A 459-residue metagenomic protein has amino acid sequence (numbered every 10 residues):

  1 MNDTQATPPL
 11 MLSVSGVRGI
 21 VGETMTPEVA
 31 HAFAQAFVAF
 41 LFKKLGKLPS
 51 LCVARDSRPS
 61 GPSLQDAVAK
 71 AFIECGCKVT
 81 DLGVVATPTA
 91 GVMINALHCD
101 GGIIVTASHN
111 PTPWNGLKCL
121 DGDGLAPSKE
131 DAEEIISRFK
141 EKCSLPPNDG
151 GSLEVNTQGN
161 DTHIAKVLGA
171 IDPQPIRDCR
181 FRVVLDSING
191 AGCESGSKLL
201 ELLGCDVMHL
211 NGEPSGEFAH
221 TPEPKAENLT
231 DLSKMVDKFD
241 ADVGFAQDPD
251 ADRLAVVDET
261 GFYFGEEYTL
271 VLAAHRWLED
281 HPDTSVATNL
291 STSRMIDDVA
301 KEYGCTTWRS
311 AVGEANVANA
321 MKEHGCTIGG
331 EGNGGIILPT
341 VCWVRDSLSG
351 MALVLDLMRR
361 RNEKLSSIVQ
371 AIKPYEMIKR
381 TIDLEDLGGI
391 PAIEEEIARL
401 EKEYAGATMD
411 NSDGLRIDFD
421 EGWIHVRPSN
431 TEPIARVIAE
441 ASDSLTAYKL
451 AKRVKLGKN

Functional and structural regions predicted by a protein language model:
M1-K70, E74-C75, L153-V183: An N-terminal, well-structured beta->alpha segment
M1-T7, I20, N115-F239: Gly/Ser/Thr-enriched, mixed-charge loops and adjacent short helices that form phosphate/oxyanion-binding elements
A39, K43, K47-N115, G169 (+1 more regions): N-terminal small/polar loop signature for handling phosphorylated ligands or for N-terminal nucleophile
C119-G122, A255-E259, I337-P339: Short beta-strand-to-turn element immediately C-terminal to the catalytic PLP-Schiff-base lysine in fold type I
S128, H209-N211, F262-H281, E314 (+2 more regions): Gly/Ser/Thr-rich active-site loops/lids in small-molecule metabolic enzymes that frequently grip phosphoryl groups
E133-A165, G169, E259-G332, I336-I337: Proline/glycine-rich low-complexity loops and linkers
V243, H281-N459: Phosphate-binding and adjacent anionic-ligand microenvironments
